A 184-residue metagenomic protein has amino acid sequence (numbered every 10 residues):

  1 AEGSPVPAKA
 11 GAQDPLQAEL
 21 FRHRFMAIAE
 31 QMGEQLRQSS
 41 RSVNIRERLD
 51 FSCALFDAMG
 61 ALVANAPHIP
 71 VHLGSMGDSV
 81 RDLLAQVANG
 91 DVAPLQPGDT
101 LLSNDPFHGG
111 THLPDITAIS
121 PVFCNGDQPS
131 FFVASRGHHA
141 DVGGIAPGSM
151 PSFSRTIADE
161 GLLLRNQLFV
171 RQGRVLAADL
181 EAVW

Functional and structural regions predicted by a protein language model:
A1, P129-W184: Mobile "lid/hinge" segments at catalytic clefts and subdomain interfaces of large enzymes
E2-P5, A12-D57, A61-V80: Long, charge-dense accessory insertions within large macromolecular proteins
P5-P7, G109-D115, V142-G143: Short, Lys/Arg- and Gly-enriched loop/turn segments at beta-strand edges
A58, N125-G126: Short, ordered coil/turn segments that flank beta-strands lining enzyme active or ligand-binding pockets
A58-N65, G77-D105: Regulatory sensory and allosteric helical modules in signal-transduction proteins and certain transcription factors
P70-L83, A140-S149: A short, polar/charged loop-to-alpha-helix boundary motif
V71-S75, G109, R155, A178: Hydrophobic core positions in small helical hairpin nucleic-acid-binding modules
I116-N125, A134: A short, hydrophobic, proline-anchored segment that marks a local hinge/packing element in signaling and regulatory
